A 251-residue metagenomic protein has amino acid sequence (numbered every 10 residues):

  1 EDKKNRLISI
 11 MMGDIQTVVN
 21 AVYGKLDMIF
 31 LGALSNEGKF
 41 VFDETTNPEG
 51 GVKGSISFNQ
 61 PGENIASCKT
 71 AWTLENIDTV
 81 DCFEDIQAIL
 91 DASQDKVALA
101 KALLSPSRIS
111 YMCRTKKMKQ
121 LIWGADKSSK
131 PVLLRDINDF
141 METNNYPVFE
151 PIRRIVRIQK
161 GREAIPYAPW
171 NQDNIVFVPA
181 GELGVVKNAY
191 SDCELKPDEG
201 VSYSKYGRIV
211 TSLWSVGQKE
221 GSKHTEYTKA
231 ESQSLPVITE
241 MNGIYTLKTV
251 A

Functional and structural regions predicted by a protein language model:
E1-D2, N64, D78-C82, D139-Y146: Proteins with a high burden of low-complexity, intrinsically disordered sequence enriched in S/T/G/P/A and R, requiring
E1-P61, D81-R108, H224-S232: Long, contiguous amphipathic alpha-helices that act as assembly "spine/axial" helices in icosahedral shell and virion
T17, T46, G50, G62 (+7 more regions): Low-complexity, compositionally biased segments
A33, F40-P48, T115, A125 (+2 more regions): Charge-rich, low-complexity amphipathic helices in intrinsically disordered tails/linkers adjacent to domains
Q60-K69: Short, surface-exposed beta-strand/turn modules with glycine/proline-rich turns and flanking aromatic residues
C68-A71, E75, K119-A251: Sequence/fold signature of self-assembling virion shell proteins
F83-N145: Ordered core of a single globular domain
